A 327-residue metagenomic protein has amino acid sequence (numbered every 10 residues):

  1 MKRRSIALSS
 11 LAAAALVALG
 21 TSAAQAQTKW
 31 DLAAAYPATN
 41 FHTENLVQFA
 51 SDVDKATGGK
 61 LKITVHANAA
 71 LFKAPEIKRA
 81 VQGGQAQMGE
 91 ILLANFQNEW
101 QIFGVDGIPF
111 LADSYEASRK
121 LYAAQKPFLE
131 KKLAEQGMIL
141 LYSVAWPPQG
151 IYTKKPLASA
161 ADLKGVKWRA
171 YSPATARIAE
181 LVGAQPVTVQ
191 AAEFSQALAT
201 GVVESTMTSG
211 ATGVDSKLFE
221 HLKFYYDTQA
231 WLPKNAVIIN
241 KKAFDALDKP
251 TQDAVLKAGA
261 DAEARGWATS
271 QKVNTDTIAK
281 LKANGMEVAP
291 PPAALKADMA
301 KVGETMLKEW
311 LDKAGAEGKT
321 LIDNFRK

Functional and structural regions predicted by a protein language model:
M1-L11: Bacterial N-terminal signal peptides that target proteins for export
I6-A7, T21, K301, T305: Short, solvent-exposed linear motifs at loop/edge-of-secondary-structure regions
A12-A15, Q27-A117, Q125-K327: N-terminal secretory/targeting leader peptides
L19-A26: Sec/Tat signal peptide C-region and signal peptidase I cleavage site
K120: Short beta-strand-centered segments that line the small-molecule binding cleft or hinge of alpha/beta clamshell
